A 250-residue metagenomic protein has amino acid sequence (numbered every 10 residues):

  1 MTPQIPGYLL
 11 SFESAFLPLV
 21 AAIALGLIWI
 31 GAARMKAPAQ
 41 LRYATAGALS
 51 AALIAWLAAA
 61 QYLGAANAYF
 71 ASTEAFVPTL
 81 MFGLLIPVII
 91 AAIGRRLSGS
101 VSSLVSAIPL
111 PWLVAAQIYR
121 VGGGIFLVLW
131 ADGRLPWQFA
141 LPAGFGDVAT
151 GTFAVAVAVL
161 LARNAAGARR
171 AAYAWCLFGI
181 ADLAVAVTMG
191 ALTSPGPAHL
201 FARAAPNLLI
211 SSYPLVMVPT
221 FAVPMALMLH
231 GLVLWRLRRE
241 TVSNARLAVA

Functional and structural regions predicted by a protein language model:
M1-A24, A71-L85, P214-V216: Hydrophobic transmembrane alpha-helical segments in integral membrane proteins
M1-T2, G196-M217: Short, membrane-exposed interhelical loops at transmembrane-helix boundaries
T2, G31-K36, A59-A71, F126-L135: Juxtamembrane "helix-exit" motif on the non-cytosolic side of transmembrane helices
E13, Y43-A91, V101, V105: Early transmembrane hairpin module of multi-pass membrane proteins
L17-L27, F82-L97, A149-A158, M217-W235: Hydrophobic cores of alpha-helical transmembrane segments in multi-pass inner/ER membrane proteins, independent
P38-L53, A107-V114, A168-A172: Membrane-interfacial loop-to-transmembrane alpha-helix junctions, especially the N-terminal start
L97-A168: Membrane-proximal helix-loop-helix units in multi-pass membrane proteins
A171-M189: Hydrophobic alpha-helical membrane-insertion segments
